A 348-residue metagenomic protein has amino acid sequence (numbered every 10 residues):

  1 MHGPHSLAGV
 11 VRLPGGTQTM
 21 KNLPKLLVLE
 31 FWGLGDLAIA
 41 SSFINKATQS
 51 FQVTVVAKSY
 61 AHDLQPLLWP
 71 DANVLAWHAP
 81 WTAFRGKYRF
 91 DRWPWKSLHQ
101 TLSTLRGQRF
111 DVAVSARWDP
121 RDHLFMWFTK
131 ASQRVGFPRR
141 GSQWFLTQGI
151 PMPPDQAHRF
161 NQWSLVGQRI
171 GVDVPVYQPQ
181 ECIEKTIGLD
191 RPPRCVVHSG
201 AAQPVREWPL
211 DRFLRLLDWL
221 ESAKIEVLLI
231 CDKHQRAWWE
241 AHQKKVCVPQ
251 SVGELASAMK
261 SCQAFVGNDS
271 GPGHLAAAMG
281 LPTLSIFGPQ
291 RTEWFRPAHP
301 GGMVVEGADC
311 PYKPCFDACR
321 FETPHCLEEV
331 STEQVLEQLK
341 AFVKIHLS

Functional and structural regions predicted by a protein language model:
M1-S348: Catalytic machinery of carbohydrate-active enzymes, primarily nucleotide-sugar-dependent glycosyltransferases
